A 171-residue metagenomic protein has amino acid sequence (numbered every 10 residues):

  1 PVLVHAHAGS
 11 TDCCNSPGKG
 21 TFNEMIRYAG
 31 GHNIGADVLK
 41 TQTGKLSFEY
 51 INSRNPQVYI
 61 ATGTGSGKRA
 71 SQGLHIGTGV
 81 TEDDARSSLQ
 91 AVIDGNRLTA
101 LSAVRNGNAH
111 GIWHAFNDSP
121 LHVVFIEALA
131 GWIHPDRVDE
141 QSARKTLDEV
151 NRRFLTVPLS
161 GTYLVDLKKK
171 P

Functional and structural regions predicted by a protein language model:
P1-P171: N-terminal ligand-binding lobe of clamshell/alpha-beta domains
